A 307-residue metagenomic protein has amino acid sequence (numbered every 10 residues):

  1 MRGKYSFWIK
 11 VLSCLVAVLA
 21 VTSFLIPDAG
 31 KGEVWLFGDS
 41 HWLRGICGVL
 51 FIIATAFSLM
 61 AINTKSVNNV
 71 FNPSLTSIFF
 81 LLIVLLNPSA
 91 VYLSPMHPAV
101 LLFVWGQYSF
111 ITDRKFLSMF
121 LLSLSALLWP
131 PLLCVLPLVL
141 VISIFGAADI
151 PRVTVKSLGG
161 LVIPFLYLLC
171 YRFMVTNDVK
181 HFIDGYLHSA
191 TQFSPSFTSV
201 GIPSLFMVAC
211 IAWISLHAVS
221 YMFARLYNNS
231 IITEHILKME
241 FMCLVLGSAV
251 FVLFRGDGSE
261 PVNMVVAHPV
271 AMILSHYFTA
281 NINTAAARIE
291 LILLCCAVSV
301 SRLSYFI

Functional and structural regions predicted by a protein language model:
D28-H41, F182-L205, A218-M222: Juxtamembrane membrane-water interface segments that cap and precede transmembrane helices
H41, S77-M96: Aromatic- and kink-enriched transmembrane "portal" helix at the membrane-lumen/periplasm boundary that abuts
V49-S66: Transmembrane-helix motifs of polytopic, lipid-linked glycan transferases
N63-L82: Transmembrane-helix signature of polytopic, membrane-embedded enzymes that assemble or transfer cell-envelope glycans
V91-P95, A99, F103-L117: Membrane-interface transmembrane helices that cradle and orient dolichyl/undecaprenyl
F116-P130: Membrane-interface alpha helices of multi-pass inner-membrane proteins
V135-G159: Perimembrane helix-loop-helix junctions
M222-I282: Membrane-water interface signatures at transmembrane helix termini and the short loops that connect adjacent helices
